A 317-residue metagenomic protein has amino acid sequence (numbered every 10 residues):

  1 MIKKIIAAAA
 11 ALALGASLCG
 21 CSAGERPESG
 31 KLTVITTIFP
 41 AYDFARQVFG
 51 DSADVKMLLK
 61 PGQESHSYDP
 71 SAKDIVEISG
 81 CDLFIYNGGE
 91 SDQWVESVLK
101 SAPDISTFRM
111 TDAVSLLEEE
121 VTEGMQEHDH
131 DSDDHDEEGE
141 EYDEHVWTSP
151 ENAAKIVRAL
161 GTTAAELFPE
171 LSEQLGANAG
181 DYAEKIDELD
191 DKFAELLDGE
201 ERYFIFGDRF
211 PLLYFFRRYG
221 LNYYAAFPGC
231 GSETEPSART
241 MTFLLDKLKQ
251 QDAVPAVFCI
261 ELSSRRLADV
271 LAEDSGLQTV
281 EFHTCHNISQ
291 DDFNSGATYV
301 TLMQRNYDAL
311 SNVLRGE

Functional and structural regions predicted by a protein language model:
M1-C19: Sec-dependent bacterial lipoprotein signal peptides
A8, C21-E317: Extracytoplasmic metal-acquisition and chelation regions
